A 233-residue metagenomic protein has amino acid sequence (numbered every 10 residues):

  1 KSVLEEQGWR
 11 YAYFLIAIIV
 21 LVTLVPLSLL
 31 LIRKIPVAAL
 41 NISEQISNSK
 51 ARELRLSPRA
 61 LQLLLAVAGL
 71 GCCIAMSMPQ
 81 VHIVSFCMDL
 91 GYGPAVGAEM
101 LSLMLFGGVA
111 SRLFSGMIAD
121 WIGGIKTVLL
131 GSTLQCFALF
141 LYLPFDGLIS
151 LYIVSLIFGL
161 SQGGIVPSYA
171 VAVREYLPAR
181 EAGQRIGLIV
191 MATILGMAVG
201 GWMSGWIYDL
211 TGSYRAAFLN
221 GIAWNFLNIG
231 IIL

Functional and structural regions predicted by a protein language model:
K1-P36: Helix-loop-helix hairpin linking two adjacent transmembrane segments in secondary transporters
I32-A51: Flexible cytoplasmic inter-helical loops of multi-pass small-molecule transporters
R59-M117: Extracytoplasmic gate region of multi-pass secondary transporters
S111-G123, Y208-D209: Helix-to-loop junctions at the C-terminal end of transmembrane segments in multipass secondary transporters
K126-L141: Structural signature of the two symmetry-related core transmembrane helices
A138, I149-I157: Paired small-residue
G164-L177: Intracellular juxtamembrane helix-capping segments at the cytosolic ends of symmetry-related transmembrane helices
Y176-S213, N220-G221: A late C-terminal transmembrane helix in Major Facilitator Superfamily
